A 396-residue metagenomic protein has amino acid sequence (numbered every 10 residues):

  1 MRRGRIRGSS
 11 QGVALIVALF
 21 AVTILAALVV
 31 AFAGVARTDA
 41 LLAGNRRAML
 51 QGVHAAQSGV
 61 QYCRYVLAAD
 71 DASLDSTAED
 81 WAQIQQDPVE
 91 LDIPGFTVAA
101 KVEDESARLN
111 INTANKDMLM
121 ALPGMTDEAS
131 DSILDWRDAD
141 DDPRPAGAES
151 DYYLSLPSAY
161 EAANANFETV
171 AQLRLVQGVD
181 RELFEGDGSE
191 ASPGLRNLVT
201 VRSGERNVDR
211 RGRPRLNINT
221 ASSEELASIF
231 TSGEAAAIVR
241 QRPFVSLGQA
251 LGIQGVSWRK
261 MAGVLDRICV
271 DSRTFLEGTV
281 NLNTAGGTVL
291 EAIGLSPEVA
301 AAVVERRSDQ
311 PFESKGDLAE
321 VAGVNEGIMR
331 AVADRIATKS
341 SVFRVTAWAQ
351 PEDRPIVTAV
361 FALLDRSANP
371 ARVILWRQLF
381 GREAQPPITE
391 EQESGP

Functional and structural regions predicted by a protein language model:
R2-P396: Compositionally biased linear targeting/interaction segments
